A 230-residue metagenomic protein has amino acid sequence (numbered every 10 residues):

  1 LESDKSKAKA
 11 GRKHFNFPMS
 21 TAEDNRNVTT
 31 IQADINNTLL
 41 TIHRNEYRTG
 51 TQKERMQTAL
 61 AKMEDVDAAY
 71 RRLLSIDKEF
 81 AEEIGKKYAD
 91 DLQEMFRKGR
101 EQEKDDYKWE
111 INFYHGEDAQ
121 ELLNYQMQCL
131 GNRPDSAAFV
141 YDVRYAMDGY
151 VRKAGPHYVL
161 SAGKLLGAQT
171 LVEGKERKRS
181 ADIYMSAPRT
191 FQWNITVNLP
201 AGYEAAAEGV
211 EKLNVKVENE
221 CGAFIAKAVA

Functional and structural regions predicted by a protein language model:
L1-A230: A sensor for short, sequence-defined functional sites
